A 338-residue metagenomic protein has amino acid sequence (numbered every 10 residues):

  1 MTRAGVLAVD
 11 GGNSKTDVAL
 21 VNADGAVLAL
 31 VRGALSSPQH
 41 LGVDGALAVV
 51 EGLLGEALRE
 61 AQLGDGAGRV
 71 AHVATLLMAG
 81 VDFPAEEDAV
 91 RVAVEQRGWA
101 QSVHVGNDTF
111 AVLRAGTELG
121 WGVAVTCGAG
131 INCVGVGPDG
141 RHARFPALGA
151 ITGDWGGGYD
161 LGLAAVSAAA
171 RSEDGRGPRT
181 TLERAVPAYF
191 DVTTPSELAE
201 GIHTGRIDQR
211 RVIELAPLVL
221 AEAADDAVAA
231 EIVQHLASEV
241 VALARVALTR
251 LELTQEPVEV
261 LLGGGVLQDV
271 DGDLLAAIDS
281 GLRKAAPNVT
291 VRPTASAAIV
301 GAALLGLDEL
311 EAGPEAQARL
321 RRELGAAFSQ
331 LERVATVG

Functional and structural regions predicted by a protein language model:
M1-G66, V70-A71, E95, A115-W121 (+1 more regions): ATP-binding/phosphotransfer module of carbohydrate and carboxylate kinases, centering on a glycine-rich
V73-D82: Polybasic, low-complexity association/targeting segments
L77, G106, E259-G263: Solvent-exposed beta-strand sheet faces enriched in polar/charged residues
V81-T180, R184, R321, G325-G338: Phosphate-binding/catalytic loop of phosphoryl-transfer enzymes
